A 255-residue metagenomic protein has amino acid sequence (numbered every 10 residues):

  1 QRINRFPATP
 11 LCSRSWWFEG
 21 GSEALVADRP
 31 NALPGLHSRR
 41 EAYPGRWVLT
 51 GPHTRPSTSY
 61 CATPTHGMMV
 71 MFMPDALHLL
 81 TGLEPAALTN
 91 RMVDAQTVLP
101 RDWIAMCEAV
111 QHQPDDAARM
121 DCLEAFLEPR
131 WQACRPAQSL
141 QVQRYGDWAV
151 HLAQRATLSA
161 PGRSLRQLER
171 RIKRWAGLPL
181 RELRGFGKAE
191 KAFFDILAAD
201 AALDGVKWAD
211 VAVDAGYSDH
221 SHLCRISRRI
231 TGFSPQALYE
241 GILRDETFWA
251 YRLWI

Functional and structural regions predicted by a protein language model:
Q1-A156, A160-L165, W175-L180, F194-S218 (+1 more regions): Alpha-helical bundle regulatory/interaction domains
R170, A209, R225: Short glycine-/small-residue-rich flexible loop motifs, especially phosphate/cofactor-binding loops
I172, R184, S227-R228, Y239: DNA major-groove recognition helix of helix-turn-helix
K173-G177, R225-G232: Residue-level detection of the helix-turn-helix DNA-binding "recognition helix"
